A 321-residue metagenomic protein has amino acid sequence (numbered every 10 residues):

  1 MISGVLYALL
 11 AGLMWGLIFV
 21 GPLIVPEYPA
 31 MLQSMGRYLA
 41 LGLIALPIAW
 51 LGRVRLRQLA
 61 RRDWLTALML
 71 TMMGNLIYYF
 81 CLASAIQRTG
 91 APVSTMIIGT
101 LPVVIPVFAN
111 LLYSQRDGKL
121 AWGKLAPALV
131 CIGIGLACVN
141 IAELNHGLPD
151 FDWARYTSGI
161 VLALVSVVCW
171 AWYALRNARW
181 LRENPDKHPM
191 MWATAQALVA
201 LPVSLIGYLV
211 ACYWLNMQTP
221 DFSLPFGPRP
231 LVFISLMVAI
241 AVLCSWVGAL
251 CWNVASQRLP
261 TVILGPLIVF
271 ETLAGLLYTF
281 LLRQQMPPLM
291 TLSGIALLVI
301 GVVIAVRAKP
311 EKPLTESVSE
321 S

Functional and structural regions predicted by a protein language model:
M1-L10, L41-L70, Y113-P127, L144-A154 (+5 more regions): Membrane-interface interhelical linkers
M1-M35, L43, M72, S84 (+4 more regions): Glycine-/small-residue-enriched transmembrane alpha-helix faces in small-molecule transporters and effluxers
G12, G36, N75, Y79 (+3 more regions): Helix-helix packing/entry segments at the starts of transmembrane helices
L17-I18, W50-I98, C131-C138, A241-L259: Specific transmembrane alpha-helical segments of multi-pass solute transporters/efflux pumps, especially DMT/EamA
P29-L41, I86-V103, Y156-C169, P230-V242: Structural signature of hydrophobic alpha-helical transmembrane segments
Y38, Q115-D117, G265-S321: C-terminal-most transmembrane helix of multi-pass membrane proteins
A45, N110, L120-L144, L289-A308: Hydrophobic transmembrane alpha-helices of multi-pass small-molecule transport proteins
I48-G52, L101-P127, L273-L292: C-terminal transmembrane-helix exit sites in multi-pass transporters
